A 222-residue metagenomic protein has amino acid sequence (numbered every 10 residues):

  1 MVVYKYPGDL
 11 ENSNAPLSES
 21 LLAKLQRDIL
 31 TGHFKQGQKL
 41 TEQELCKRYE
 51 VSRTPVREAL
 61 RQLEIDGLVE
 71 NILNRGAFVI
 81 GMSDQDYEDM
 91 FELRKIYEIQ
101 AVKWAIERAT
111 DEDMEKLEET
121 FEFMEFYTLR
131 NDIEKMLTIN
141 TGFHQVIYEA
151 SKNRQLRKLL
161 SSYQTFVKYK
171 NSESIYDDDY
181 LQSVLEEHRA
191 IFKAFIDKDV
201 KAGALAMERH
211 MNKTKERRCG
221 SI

Functional and structural regions predicted by a protein language model:
M1-K103, E107, E149, C219-I222: Short linear motifs at protein or domain termini
V2, S13-L17, E118-E125, R130 (+2 more regions): C-terminal all-alpha effector/ligand-binding and dimerization domain of prokaryotic HTH-type transcriptional repressors
I29, A105, T128, S151 (+1 more regions): Hydrophobic residues in alpha-helical segments
L68-N71, L93, Y97, K116 (+4 more regions): Amphipathic, well-ordered alpha-helical segments in soluble domains
D86, T110-D113, D132-M136, K152 (+3 more regions): Residue-level recognition of alpha-helical structural elements
M90, L117, M136, N140 (+5 more regions): Hydrophobic packing residues in well-ordered alpha-helices of helical domains and bundles
L93-R108, T141-D178, T214-R218: Hydrophobic, amphipathic alpha-helical faces that serve as interaction scaffolds
Y97-E125: Amphipathic alpha-helical dimerization/coiled-coil segments that flank or bridge DNA-binding/regulatory modules
